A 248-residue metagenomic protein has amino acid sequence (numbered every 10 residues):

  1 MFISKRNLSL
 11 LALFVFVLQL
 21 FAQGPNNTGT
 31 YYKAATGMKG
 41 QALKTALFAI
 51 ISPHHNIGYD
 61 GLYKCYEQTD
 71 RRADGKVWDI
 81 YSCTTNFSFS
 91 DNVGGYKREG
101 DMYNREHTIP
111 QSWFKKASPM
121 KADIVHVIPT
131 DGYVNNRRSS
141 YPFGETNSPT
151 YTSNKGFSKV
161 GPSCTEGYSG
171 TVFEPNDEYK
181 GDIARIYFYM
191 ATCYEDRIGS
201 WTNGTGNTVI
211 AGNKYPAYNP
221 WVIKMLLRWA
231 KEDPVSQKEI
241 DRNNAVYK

Functional and structural regions predicted by a protein language model:
M1-P25: Bacterial Sec-dependent N-terminal signal peptides
S9, G29, Y81, A245-V246: Intrinsic disorder/low-complexity detector
L11-L13, R72-A73, R98: A generic structural signal for short, non-catalytic loop/turn and secondary-structure boundary residues
F21-N86: N-terminal module-boundary/linker segments of secreted carbohydrate-active enzymes
A22, N27, N56-Y59, N92 (+3 more regions): Intrinsically disordered, low-complexity segments enriched in small/polar residues
Y59-K64, T85-N86, D91-V93, Q111 (+1 more regions): Short amphipathic alpha-helical surface micro-motifs
V77-D79, C83-M102: Short, His- and charge-rich active-site/binding loops that engage polyanionic ligands
G95-K248: Domain-level detector of nuclease and nuclease-like folds in predominantly extracellular/periplasmic contexts
